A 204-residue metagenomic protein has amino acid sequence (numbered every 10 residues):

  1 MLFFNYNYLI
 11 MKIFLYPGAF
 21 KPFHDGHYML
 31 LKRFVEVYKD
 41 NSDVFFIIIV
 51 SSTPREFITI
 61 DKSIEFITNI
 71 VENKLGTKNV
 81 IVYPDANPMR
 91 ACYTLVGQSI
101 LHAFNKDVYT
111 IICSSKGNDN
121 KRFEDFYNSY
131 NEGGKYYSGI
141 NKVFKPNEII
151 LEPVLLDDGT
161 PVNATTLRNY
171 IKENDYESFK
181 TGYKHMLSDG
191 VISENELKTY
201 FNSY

Functional and structural regions predicted by a protein language model:
F3-Y204: Nucleotidyltransferase catalytic core that binds NTPs
